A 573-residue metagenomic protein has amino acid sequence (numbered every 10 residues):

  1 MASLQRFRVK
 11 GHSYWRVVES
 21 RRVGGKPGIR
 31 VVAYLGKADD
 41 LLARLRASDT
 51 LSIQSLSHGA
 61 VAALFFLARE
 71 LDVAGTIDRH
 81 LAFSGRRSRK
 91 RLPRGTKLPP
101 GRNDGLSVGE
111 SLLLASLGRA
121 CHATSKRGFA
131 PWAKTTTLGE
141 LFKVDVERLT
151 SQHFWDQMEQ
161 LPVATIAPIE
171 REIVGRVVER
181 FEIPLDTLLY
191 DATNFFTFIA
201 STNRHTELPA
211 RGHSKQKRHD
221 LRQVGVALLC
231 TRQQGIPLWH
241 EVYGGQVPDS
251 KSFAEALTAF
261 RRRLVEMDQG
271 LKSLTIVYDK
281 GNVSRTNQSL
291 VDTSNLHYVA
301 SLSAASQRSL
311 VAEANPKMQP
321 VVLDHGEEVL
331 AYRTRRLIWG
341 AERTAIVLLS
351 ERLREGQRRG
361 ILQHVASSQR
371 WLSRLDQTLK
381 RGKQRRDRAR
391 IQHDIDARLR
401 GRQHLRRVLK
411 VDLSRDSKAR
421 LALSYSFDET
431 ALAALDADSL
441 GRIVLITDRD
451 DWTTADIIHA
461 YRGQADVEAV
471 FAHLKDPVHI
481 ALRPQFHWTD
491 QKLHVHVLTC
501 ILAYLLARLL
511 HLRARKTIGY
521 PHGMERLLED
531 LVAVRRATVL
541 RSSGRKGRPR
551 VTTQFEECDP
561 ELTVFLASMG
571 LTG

Functional and structural regions predicted by a protein language model:
M1-E110: Conserved glycine(s) in the ABC-transporter nucleotide-binding domain "signature"
S3-R16, G24-G28, G95-G573: Anion-binding and metal-coordination hotspots
